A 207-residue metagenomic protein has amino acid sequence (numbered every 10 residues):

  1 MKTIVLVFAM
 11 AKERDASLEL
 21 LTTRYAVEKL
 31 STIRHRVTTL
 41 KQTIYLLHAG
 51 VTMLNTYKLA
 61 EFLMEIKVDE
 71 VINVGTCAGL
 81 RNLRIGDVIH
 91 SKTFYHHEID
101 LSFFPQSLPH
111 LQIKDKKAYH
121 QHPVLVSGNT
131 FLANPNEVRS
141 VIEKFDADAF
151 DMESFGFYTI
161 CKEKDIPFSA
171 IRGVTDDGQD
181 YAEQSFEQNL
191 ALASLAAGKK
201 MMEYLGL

Functional and structural regions predicted by a protein language model:
K2, K29-L207: Glycine-rich phosphate- or other oxyanion-binding loops that anchor nucleotides, phosphorylated ligands
T3-R24: N-terminal beta1-alpha1 ligand-phosphate binding loop
